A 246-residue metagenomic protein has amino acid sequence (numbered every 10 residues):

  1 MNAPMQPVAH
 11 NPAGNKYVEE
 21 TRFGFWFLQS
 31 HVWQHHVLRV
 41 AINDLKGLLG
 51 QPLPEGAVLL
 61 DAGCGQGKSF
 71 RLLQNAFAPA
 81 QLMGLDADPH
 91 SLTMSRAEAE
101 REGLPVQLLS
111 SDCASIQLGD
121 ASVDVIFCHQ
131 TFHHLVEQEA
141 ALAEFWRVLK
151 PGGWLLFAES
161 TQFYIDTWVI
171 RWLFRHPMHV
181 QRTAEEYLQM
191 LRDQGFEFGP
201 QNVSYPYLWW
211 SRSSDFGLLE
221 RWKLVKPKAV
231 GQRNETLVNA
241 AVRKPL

Functional and structural regions predicted by a protein language model:
M1-L53, L72: Conserved class I S-adenosyl-L-methionine
F23-F27, E102, P200-L246: A C-terminal cap/extension of S-adenosyl-L-methionine-dependent methyltransferases that defines the acceptor-substrate
Q66-A114: Class I SAM-dependent methyltransferase SAM/SAH-binding core
A114-V125: A short acidic, Gly/Pro-enriched loop at the edge of an enzyme's catalytic core that lines a small-molecule cofactor
E139-P151: A short glycine-rich, Lys/Arg-flanked "PGG" loop and its adjoining helix->strand segment in the class I
G153-E159: Conserved beta-strand signature within the Rossmann-like core of class I S-adenosyl-L-methionine
T161-P177: Short, glycine-/aromatic-enriched active-site segment of Class I SAM-dependent methyltransferases
V180-G195: Short alpha-helix
